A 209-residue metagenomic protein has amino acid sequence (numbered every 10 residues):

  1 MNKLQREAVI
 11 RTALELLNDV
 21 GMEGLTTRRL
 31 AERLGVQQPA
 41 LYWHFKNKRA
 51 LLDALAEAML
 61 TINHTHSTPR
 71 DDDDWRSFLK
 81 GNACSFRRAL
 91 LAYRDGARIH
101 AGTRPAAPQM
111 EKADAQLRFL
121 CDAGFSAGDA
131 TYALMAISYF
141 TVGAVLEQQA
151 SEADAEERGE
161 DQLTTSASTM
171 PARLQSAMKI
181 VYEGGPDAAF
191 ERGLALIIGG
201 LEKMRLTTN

Functional and structural regions predicted by a protein language model:
M1-Q5: Short, Lys/Arg-enriched anionic-surface-contact patches
A8, A50, G81, A115 (+3 more regions): Amphipathic alpha-helical interaction segments
A8, T12, L16-A54: Helix-turn-helix
L55, F86, H100, L134-I137 (+1 more regions): Short alpha-helical scaffolding segments that buttress acidic/His motifs in well-ordered protein cores
A58-I62: Short, basic, alpha-helical segments at the C-terminal edge of helix-turn-helix-like DNA-binding modules
T65-M110, A127: Hydrophobic alpha-helical connector segments
G81-N82, H100-A136, L146, E160-A172: Amphipathic alpha-helical packing segments from all-alpha helical-bundle domains
A150-N209: C-terminal peripheral helix-coil segments that are non-catalytic and often amphipathic
